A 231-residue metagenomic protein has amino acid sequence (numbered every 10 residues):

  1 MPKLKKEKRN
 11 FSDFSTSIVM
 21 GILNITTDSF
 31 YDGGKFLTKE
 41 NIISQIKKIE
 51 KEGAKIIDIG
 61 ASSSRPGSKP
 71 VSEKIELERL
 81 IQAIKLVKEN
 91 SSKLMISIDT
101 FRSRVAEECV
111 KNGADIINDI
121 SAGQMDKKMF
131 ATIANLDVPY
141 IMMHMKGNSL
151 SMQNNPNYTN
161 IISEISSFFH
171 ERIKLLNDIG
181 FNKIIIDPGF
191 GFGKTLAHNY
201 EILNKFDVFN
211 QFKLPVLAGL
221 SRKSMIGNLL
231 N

Functional and structural regions predicted by a protein language model:
M1-T26, N177: N-terminal amphipathic alpha-helix/helix-capping segment at the start of soluble metabolic enzymes
K6-E7, Y31-Q45, S64-N90, M95 (+4 more regions): Active-site-adjacent loop and "lid" segments of alpha/beta metabolic enzymes
F14-V19, E52-A54, S92-K93, L136-V138 (+2 more regions): Short coil/turn connectors at secondary-structure junctions
T26, I57-S62, M142-H144, I185-F190 (+1 more regions): Short beta-strands and strand-loop turn motifs
S44-G60: Catalytic domains of carbohydrate-active enzymes, especially glycoside hydrolases
E50-K51, H170-I184: Phosphate/pyrophosphate-binding loops at sites that engage ATP/ADP/AMP, CoA/4′-phosphopantetheine, polyphosphate
